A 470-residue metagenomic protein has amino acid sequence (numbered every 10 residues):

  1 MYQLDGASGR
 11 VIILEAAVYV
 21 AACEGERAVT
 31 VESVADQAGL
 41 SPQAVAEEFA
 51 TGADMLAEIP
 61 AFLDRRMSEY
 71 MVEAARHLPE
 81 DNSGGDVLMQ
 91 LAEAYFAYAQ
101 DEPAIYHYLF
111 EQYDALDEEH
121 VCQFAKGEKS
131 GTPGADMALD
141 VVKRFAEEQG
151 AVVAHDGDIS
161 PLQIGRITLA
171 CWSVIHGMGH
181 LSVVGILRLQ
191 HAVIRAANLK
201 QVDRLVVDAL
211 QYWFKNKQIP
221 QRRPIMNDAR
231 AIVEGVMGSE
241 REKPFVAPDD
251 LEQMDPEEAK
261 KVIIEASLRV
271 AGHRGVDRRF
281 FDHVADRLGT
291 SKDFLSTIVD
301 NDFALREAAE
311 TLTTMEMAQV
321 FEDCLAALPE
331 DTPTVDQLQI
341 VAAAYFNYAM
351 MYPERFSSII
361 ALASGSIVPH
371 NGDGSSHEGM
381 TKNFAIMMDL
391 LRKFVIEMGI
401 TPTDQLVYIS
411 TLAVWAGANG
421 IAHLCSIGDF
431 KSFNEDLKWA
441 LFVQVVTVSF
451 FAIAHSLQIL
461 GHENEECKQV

Functional and structural regions predicted by a protein language model:
M1-S8, Y19, F214-E258, L457-V470: N-terminal intrinsically disordered/low-complexity leader segments
Y2, L63-L88, A125-E128, R144-F145 (+4 more regions): Amphipathic alpha-helical linker/stalk segments
G9-V18, V34, I59-L63, M67-M71 (+5 more regions): Generic hydrophobic, amphipathic alpha-helix propensity
I12, V20-D54, E58, V262 (+2 more regions): Helix-turn-helix
V72-I105, P133, P161, C171 (+2 more regions): Hydrophobic alpha-helical connector segments
M89-E118, L139, W172-G179, H273 (+4 more regions): Helical hydrophobic small-molecule/effector-binding pocket
E119-A154, G165-L169, N198-D208, H370-E397 (+2 more regions): Amphipathic alpha-helical packing segments from all-alpha helical-bundle domains
E148-A151, T168-Q190, V206-Q221, M351 (+3 more regions): Amphipathic C-terminal alpha-helical segment
